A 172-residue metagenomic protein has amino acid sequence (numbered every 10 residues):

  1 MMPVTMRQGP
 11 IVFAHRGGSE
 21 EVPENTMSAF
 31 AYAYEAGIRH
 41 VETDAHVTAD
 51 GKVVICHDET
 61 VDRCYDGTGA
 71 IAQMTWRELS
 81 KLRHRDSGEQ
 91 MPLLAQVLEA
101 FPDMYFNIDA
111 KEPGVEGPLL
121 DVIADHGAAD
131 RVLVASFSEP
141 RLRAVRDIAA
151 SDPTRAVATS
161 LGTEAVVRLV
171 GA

Functional and structural regions predicted by a protein language model:
M1-A172: Phosphate-group recognition and catalysis centered on beta-loop-alpha active-site segments
